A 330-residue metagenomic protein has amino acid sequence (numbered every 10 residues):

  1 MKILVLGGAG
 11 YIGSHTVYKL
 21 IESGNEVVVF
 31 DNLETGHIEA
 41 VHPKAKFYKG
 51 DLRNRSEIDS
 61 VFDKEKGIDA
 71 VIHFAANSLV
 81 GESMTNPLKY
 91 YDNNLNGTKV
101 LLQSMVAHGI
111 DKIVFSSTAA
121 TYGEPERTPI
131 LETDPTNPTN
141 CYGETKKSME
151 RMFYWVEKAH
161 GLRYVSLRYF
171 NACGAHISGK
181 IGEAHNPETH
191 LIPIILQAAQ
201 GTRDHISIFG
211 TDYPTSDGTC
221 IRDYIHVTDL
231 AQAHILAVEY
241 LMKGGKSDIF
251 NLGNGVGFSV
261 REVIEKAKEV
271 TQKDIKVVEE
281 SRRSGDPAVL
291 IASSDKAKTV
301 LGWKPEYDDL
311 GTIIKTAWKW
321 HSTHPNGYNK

Functional and structural regions predicted by a protein language model:
M1-A172: N-terminal Rossmann-like NAD(P)+-binding domain of SDR-like oxidoreductases, especially those catalyzing
G8, G36-I38, G50, G81 (+10 more regions): Glycine-centered small-residue hotspots that permit tight backbone geometry or close packing
I38, F170-L191, G201-R222: Short, flexible, glycine-rich and Lys/Arg-enriched loop motifs at helix boundaries that contact anionic partners
N93-N96, N186, H190, T312: A general alpha-helical scaffold signature found inside nucleotide-binding enzyme cores
R127, P138-T145, A184-I192, D223-V227: The catalytic Tyr-centered alpha-helix of NAD(P)H-dependent dehydrogenases
I194-K330: C-terminal substrate-binding subdomain of Rossmann-fold SDR/epimerase-dehydratase oxidoreductases
